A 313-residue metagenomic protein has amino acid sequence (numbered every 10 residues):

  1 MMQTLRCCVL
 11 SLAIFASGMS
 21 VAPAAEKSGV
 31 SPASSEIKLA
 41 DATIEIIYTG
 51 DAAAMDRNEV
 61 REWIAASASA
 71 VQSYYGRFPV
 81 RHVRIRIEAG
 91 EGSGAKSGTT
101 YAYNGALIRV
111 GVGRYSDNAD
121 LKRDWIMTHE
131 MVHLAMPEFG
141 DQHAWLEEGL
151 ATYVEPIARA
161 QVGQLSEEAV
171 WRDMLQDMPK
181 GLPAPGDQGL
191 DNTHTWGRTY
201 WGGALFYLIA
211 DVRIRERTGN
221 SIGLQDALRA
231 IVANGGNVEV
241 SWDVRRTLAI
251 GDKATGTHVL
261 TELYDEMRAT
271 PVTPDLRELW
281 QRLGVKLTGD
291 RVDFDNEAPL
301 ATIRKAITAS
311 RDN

Functional and structural regions predicted by a protein language model:
M1-V9: Bacterial N-terminal signal peptides that target proteins for export
C8-G18: Bacterial N-terminal signal peptides
S20-A24: Sec/Tat signal peptide C-region and signal peptidase I cleavage site
A25-K27, T43, V238-N313: Beta/coil-rich, acidic/histidine-enriched accessory regions frequently appended to metallopeptidases
A33-F139, H143: Juxtacatalytic substrate-recognition/specificity segment
A54-A66, D117-K122, I126, D141 (+7 more regions): Soluble non-cytosolic domains of exported or imported proteins
A68-R77, V132-M136, P156-G163, D211-G219 (+5 more regions): Sec-exported extracytoplasmic/periplasmic mature domains
G140-T218, L224, L228-R229, A233-V238: Acidic/His/Gly-enriched intrinsically disordered linker/tail segments that often contain short helix/coil "MoRF-like"
